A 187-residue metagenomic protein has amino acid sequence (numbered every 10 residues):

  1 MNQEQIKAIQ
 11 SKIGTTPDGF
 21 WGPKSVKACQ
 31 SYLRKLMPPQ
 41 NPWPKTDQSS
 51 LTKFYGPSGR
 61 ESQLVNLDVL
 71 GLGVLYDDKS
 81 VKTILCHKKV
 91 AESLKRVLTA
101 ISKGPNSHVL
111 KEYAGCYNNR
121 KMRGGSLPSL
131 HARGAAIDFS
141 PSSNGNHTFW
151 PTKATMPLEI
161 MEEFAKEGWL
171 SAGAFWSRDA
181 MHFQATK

Functional and structural regions predicted by a protein language model:
M1-P44, A172-S177: Short acidic, glycine/serine/threonine-rich helix-capping segments at coil-helix boundaries
N2-I9, W21, S25-C29, D47 (+5 more regions): Stable alpha-helical elements in mature extracytoplasmic
I13, P17, L33-M37, L98-I101 (+4 more regions): Sec/Tat-exported extracytoplasmic proteins
T15-P17, D78-K88, G125-S126, G145-T152: Second-shell loop/turn segments in exported
T46-D47, K53-P57, N119-M122: Well-ordered beta-sheet/strand-loop patches within structured domains
S50-V109: Active-site acidic/histidine clusters and adjacent loop/turn architecture that either coordinate catalytic ions
K95-A135, G145-N146, L170: Active-site-adjacent loop/helix surface patches within enzyme catalytic domains that shape the substrate-binding cleft
G124-K187: Catalytic cores and adjacent binding grooves of peptidoglycan-active enzymes
